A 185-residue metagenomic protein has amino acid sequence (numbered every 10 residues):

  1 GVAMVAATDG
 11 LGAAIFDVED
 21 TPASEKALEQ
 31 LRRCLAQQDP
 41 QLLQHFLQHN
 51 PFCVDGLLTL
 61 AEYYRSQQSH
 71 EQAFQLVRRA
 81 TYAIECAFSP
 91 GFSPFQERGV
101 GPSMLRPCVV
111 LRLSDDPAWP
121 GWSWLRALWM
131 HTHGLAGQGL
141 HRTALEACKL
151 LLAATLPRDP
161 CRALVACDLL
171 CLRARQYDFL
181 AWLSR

Functional and structural regions predicted by a protein language model:
G1-D55, S66-P107, W119-W122, L128-L156: N-terminal alpha-helical interaction modules that lie
R33-C34, L60, Y64, L135 (+1 more regions): Residue at a conserved register position within TPR or TPR-like alpha-solenoid repeats
T59, L125-R126, M130, C161 (+2 more regions): "A position-specific structural signal for the A-helix of alpha-solenoid helical repeats
P107-S114: Juxtamembrane helix-capping/reentrant segments at transmembrane boundaries
T155-Y177: C-terminal intrinsically disordered extensions
R175-R185: Structured C-terminal portions of repeat-based eukaryotic scaffold domains
